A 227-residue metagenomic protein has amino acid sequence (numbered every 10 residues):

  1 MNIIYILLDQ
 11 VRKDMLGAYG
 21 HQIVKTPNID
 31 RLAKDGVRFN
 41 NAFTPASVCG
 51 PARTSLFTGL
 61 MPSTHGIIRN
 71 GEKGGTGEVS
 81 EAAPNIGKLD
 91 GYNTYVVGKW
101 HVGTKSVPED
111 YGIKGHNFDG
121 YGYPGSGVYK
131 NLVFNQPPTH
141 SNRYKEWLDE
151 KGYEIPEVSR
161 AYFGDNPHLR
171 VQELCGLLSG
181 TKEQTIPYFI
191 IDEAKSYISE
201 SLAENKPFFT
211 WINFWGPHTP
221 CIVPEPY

Functional and structural regions predicted by a protein language model:
M1, T26-P27, P51, G77-N85 (+2 more regions): A structural signal for well-ordered alpha-helical segments within the folded catalytic domains of diverse enzymes
M1-R12, R31-L32, L56-T58, I86-G87 (+2 more regions): Beta-strand elements within well-structured catalytic alpha/beta cores of enzymes that handle phosphate/sulfate esters
M1-V37, A46, E225: Active-site-proximal N-terminal segment of extracellular/periplasmic enzymes that hydrolyze or transfer
Q10-I23, L132-Y227: Active-site-proximal cap/lid insertion segments
A18-G20, G36-F57, K73, V96-V107 (+2 more regions): Short, solvent-exposed turn/loop segments enriched in Gly/Ser/Thr/Pro and often Arg
G20-K25, C49, G74, G112-K114 (+1 more regions): Glycine-rich, phosphate-binding/catalytic loops in enzymes
L60-G180: Catalytic-site neighborhoods of secreted/periplasmic enzymes that process anionic sulfate/phosphate groups
